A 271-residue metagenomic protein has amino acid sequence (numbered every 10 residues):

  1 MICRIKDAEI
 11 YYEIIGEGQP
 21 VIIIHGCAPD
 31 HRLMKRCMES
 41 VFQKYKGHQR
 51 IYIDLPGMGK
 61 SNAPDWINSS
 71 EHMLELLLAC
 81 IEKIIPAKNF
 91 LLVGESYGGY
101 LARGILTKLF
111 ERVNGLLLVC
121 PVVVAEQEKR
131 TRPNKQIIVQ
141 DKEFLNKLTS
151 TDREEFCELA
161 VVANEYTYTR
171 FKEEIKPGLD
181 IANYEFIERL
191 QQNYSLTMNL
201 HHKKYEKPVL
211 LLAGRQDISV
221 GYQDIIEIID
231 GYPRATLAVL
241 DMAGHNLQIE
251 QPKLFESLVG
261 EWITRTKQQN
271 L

Functional and structural regions predicted by a protein language model:
A8-N62: Conserved HGGG/HGGXW glycine-rich cap/lid loop of the alpha/beta-hydrolase fold
Q49-V93, S257: Active-site loop/oxyanion-hole signature of alpha/beta-hydrolase fold enzymes
G94, G98, A102: Gly/Ala-rich beta-loop-alpha elbow adjacent to hydrolase catalytic centers
R103, T107, G115-K147: Flexible "cap/lid" loop of the alpha/beta hydrolase fold
Q127-R132, K147-K203: Conserved alpha/beta-hydrolase catalytic His-Asp/Glu region
Y205, L211-A213, D217: Short beta-strand/loop motif that positions the catalytic acidic residue of the alpha/beta-hydrolase fold
I218-D224: Conserved alpha/beta-hydrolase "acid-adjacent" motif
A243-P252, E256: Catalytic histidine-centered segment of alpha/beta-hydrolase-like enzymes
